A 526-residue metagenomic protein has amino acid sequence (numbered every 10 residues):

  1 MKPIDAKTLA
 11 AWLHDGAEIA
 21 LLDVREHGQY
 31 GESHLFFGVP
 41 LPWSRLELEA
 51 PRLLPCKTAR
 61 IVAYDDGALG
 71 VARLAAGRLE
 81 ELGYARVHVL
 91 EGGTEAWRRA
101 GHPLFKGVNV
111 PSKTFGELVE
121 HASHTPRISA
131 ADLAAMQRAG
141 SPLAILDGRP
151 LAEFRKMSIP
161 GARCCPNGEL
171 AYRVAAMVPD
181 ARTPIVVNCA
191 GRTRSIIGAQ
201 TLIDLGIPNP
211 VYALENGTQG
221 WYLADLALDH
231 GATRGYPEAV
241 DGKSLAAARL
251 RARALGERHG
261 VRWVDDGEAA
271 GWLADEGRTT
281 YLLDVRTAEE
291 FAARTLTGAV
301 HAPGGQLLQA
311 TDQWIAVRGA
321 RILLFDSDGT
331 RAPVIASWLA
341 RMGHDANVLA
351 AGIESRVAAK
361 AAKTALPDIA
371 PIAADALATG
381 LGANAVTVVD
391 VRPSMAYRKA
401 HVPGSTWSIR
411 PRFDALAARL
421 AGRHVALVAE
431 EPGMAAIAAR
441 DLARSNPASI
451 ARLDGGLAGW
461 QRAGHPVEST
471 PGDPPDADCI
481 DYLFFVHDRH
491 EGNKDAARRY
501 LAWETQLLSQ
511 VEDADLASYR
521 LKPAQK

Functional and structural regions predicted by a protein language model:
M1-A20, V24-A144, G148-Y281, V285-T387 (+1 more regions): Rhodanese-like catalytic fold shared by cysteine-dependent sulfurtransferases and DSP/PTP-type phosphatases
